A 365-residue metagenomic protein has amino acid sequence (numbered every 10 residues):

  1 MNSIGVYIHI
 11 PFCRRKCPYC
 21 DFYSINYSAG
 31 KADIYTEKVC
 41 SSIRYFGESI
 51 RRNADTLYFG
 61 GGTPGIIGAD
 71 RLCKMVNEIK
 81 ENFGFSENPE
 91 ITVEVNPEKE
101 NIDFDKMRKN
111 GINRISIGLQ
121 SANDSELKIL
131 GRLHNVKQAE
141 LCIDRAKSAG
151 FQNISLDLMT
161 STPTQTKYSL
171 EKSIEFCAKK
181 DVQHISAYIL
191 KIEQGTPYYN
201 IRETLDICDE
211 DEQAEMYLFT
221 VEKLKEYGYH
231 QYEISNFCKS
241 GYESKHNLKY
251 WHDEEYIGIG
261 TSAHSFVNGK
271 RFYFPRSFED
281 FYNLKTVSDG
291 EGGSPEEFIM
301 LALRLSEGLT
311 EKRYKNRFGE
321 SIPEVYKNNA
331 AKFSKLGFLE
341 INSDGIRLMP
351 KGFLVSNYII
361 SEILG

Functional and structural regions predicted by a protein language model:
M1-Y7, F22, I50-R52: N-terminal [4Fe-4S]-dependent radical SAM core
S3, S24-F46, D55-E320: C-terminal scaffold of the Radical SAM
I8-I10, L119: Alpha/beta-hydrolase
P11-F22: Local cysteine-cluster metal-coordination motifs and their immediate loop/turn environment, predominantly Fe-S cluster
G319-K332: Short amphipathic alpha-helical interaction segments
S334-D344: A short, conserved structural fragment
G345-M349: Minor-groove-contacting beta-hairpin "wing" of winged helix-turn-helix DNA-binding domains
K351-G365: Short, amphipathic alpha-helical interaction segments positioned at domain boundaries
